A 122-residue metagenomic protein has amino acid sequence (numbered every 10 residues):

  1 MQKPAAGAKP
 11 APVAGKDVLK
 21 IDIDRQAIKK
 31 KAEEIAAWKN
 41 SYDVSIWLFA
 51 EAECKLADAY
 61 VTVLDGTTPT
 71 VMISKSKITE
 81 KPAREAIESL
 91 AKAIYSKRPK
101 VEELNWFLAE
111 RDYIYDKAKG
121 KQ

Functional and structural regions predicted by a protein language model:
M1-Q122: Intrinsically disordered, low-complexity, basic-enriched segments
